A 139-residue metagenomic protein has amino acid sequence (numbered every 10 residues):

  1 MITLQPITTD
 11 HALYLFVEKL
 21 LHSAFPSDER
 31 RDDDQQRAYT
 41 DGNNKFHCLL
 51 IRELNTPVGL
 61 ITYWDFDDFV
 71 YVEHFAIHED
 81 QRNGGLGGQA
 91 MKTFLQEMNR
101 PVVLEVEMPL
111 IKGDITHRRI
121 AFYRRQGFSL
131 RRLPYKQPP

Functional and structural regions predicted by a protein language model:
M1-D34: Short amphipathic alpha-helix that is part of the acyltransferase structural core
D10, D114-T116, Y135-P139: C-terminal "cap" of GNAT-fold acetyltransferases
S23, R37-T40, L60-W64, H78: Short N-terminal edge-element motif at the start of the domain
A24-E53: Active-site rim helix/loop that mediates acceptor-substrate recognition in acyltransferases
C48-L50, T56-A76: Conserved beta-strand in the GNAT
I77, N83-Q96: Conserved acetyl-CoA-binding loop-helix of GNAT-fold acetyltransferases
M98-D114: Conserved GNAT acetyl-CoA-binding A-motif
P109-R132: Conserved active-site alpha-helix within GNAT-family acetyltransferase domains
